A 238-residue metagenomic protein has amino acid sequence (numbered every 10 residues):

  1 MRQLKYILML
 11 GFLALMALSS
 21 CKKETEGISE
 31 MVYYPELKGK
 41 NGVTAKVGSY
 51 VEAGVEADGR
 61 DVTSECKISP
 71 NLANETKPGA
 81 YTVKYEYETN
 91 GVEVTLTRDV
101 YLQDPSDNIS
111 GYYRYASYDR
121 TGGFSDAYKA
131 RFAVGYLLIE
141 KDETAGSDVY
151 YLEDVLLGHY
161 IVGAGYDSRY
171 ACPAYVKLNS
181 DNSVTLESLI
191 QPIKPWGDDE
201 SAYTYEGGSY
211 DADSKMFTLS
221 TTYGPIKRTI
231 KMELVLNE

Functional and structural regions predicted by a protein language model:
R2-N41, V92, E238: Bacterial Sec-dependent N-terminal signal peptides
K22-K23, R98-S106: A domain-level signal for the structural core that forms small-molecule/cofactor-binding pockets and catalytic centers
E26, M31-D61, I161: Solvent-exposed, low-complexity, repeat-rich "mucin-like" stalks and linkers
Y34, G54, T82-K84, T97 (+2 more regions): Beta-strand secondary-structure signal
V43, R98-V100, R228-L234: Generic detection of short hydrophobic beta-strand segments and adjacent strand-loop junctions
E56, E86, D99-Y101, R114 (+1 more regions): Generic structural detector for well-ordered beta-strands
R60-R98, L102: Serine/threonine-rich, repeat-prone extracellular segments and beta-strand-based repeat modules of secreted/surface
S106-E238: Ser/Thr/Gly/Pro-rich, low-complexity flexible regions
